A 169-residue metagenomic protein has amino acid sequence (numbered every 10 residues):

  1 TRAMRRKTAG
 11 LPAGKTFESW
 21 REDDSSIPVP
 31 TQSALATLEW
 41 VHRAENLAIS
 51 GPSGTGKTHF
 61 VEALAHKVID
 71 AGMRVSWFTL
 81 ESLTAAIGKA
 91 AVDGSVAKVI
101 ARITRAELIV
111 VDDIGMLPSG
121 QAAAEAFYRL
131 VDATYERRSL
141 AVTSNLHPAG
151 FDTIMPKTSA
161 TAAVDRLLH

Functional and structural regions predicted by a protein language model:
T1-A13: Interdomain "pre-motor" coupling segment immediately N-terminal to P-loop NTPase/helicase cores
K15-A36: N-terminal pre-Walker A segment at the start of P-loop NTPase domains
W20, V61, T79: Conserved hydrophobic/aromatic pocket- or pore-lining residues that grip, position, or stack substrates in active sites
R21, A48, V110: Conserved beta-strand segments that form the floor/walls of ligand-binding pockets within enzyme and binding domains
A36-A44: Phosphate-binding P-loop
A44-F60: Walker A/P-loop nucleotide-binding motif
A63, K67: Active-site signature of alpha/beta-hydrolase-fold catalytic machinery across serine- and Asp/Cys-nucleophile hydrolases
M73-F78, S82-L108, I114-H169: Replace "adjacent to P-loop NTPase cores in ATP/GTP-dependent enzymes" with "adjacent to NTP-binding cores
